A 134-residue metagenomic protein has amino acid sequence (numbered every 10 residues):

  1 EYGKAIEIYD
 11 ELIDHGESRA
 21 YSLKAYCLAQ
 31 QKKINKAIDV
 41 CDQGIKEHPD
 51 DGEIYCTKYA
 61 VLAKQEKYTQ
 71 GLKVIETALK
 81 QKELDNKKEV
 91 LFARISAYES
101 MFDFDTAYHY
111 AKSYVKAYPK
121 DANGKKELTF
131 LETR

Functional and structural regions predicted by a protein language model:
E11-L12, Q43-G44, T77-Q81, S113-Y114: Canonical positions in the second alpha-helix
H15-E17, P49, E83-D85, P119: Short coil turns that delineate tetratricopeptide repeat
R19, Y26, E53, K87-E89 (+1 more regions): Start-of-helix register in tetratricopeptide repeats
Q30, K64, S100, T133-R134: Register position in tetratricopeptide repeats
